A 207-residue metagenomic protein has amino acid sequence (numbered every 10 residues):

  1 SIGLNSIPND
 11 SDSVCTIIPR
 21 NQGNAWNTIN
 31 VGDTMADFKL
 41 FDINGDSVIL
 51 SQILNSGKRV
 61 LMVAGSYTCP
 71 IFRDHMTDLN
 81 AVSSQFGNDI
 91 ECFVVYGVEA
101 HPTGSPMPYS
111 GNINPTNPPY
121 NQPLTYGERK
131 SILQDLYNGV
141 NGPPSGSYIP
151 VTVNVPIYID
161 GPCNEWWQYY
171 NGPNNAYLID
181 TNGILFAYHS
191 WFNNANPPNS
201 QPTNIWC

Functional and structural regions predicted by a protein language model:
S1-F41: N-terminal targeting signals for export/organelle localization
N5, N27, G142-I149, P197-C207: Surface-exposed intrinsically disordered loops and tails
M35-A36, V60, P173-N175: Short loop/turn microsegments at loop-to-beta-strand junctions
F38-V60: A short beta-strand-turn-helix
K58-V60, G65-T68, E99: Short pre-active-site segment immediately N-terminal to redox-active cysteine/selenocysteine motifs in thiol-based
M62, F93-V95, Y158, Y177: Hydrophobic/aromatic beta-strand patches that form the interior of the parallel beta-sheet core in alpha/beta enzyme
I71-P150, W166: Structural microenvironment flanking redox-active thiols in thiol-disulfide oxidoreductases
V151-V155, I159-W206: Thiol/disulfide oxidoreductase modules built on the thioredoxin-like
